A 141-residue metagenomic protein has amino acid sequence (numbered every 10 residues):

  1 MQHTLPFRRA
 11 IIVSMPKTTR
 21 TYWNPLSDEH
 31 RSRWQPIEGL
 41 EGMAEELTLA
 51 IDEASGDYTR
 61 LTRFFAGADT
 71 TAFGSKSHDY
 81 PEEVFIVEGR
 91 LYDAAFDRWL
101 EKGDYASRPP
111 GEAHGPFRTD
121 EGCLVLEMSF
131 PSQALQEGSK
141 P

Functional and structural regions predicted by a protein language model:
H3-Y58, K140-P141: A short, N-terminal "cap"/entry segment at the start of jelly-roll beta-barrel domains of the cupin/DSBH fold
L47-H78, D97, P109-A113: Conserved short histidine dyad/triad with adjacent acidic residue
D57, E82, E121: Conserved catalytic motifs of the protein kinase core domain
T62-F64, F85-L91, L124-L126: Short, well-ordered beta-strand segments in beta-rich or mixed alpha/beta enzyme and ligand-binding folds
A72-A94: Glycine- and acidic-residue-biased ligand/ion/polar-headgroup-sensing regions
P110-L135: Ligand-binding loop in jelly-roll beta-barrel domains
